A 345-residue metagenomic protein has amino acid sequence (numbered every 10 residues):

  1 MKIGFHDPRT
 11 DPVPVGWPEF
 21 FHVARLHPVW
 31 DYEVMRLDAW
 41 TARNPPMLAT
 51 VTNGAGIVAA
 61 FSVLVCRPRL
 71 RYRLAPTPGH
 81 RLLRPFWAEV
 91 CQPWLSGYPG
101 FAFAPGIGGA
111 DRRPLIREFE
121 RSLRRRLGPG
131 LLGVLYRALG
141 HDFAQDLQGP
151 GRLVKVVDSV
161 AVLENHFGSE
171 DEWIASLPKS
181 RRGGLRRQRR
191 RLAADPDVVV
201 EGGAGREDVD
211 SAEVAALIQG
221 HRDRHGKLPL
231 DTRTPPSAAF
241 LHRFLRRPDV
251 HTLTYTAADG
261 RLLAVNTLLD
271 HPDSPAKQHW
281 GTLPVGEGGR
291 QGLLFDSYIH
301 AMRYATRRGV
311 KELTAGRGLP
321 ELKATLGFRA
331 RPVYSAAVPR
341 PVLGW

Functional and structural regions predicted by a protein language model:
I3-G54, V58-Y72, P76-T77, L132-V160 (+1 more regions): A conserved beta-strand-loop-helix scaffold within acyl/acetyltransferase catalytic domains
P68-G151, S274-A330, S335: Acyl-donor binding region in acyl/amide transferases
K155-V162, A330-P341: Conserved catalytic-core motifs of GNAT/GCN5-like acyltransferases
S180-G184, P248, L313, T325 (+1 more regions): A general structural signal for short secondary-structure boundary/capping elements
V209, E321-L322, P339-R340: Short secondary-structure capping/turn micro-motifs that flank functional sites
G344-W345: C-terminal amphipathic helix plus adjacent low-complexity, charged tail appended to glycosyltransferase catalytic
